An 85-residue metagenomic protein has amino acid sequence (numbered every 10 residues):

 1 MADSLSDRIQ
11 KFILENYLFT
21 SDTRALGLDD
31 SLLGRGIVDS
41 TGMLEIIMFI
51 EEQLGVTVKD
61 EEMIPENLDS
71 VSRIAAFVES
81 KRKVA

Functional and structural regions predicted by a protein language model:
A2-D39, I47, E52-Q53, T57-A85: Phosphopantetheine-dependent thiolation modules in NRPS/PKS and related acyl-activating systems
G42: Two-component histidine kinase catalytic core, primarily the HATPase_c
